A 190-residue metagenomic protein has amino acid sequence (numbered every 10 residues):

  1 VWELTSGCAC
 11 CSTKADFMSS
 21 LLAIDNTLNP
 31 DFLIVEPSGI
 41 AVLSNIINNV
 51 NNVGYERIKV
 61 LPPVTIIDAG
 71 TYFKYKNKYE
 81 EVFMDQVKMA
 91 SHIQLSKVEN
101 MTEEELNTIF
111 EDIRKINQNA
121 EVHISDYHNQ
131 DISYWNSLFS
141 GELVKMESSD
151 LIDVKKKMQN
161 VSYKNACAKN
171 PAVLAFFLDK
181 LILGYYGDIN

Functional and structural regions predicted by a protein language model:
V1-K74: Nucleotide-state-sensitive switch-loop elements of NTP-binding domains
G39-A41, A69-F73, V98-T102, H128-D131: Conserved nucleotide-binding/hydrolysis micro-motifs of P-loop NTPases
N45-N48, N77-K78, L106-T108: Short amphipathic alpha-helical segments
N51-V60, F83-D85, F110-N117: A short alpha->loop->secondary-structure connector
P63, I93-Q94: Short, well-ordered beta-strand core segments
F73, N77-M89, I93: Flexible active-site lid/hinge loop adjacent to a nucleotide/diphosphate and Mg2+-phosphate binding pocket
K88-H92, N100-N190: C-terminal accessory "lid"/substrate-recognition subdomains
